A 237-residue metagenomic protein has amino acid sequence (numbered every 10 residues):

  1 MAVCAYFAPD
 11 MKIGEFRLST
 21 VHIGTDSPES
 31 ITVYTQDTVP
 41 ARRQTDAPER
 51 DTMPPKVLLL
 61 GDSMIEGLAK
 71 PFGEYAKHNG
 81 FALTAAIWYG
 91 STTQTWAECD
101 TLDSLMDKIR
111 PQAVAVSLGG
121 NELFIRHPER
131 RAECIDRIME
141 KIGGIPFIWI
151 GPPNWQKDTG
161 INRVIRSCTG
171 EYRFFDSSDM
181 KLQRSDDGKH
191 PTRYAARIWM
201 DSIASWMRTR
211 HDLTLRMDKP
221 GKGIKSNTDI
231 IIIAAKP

Functional and structural regions predicted by a protein language model:
M1-K56, A204, R208-P237: N-terminal secretory targeting modules
E29, N79, G170-E171: Generic structural motif recognizing short loop/turn segments at the entrances and edges of beta-strands
A47, L59, Q183-D186: A general structural-boundary detector
R50-R131, Q156-T159: Conserved SGNH/GDSL esterase-like catalytic core that processes O-acyl groups on lipids and polysaccharides
E98-K225, D229-I233: Alpha-helical cap/lid subdomain in secreted, periplasmic, or secretory-pathway luminal O-acyl-processing enzymes
